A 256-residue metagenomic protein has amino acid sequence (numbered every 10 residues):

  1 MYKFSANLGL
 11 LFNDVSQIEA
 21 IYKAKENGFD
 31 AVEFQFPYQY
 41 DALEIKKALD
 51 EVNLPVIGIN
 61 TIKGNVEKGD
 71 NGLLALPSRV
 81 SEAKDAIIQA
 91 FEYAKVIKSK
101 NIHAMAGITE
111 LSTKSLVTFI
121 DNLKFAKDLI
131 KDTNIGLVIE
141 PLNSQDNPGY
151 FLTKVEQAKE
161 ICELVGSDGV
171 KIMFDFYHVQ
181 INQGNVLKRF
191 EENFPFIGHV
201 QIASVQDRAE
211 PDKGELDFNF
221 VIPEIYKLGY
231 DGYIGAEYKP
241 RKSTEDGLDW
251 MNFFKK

Functional and structural regions predicted by a protein language model:
M1-G28, Y38, K98-K100, L152-F174 (+1 more regions): Histidine-acidic metal/acid-base catalytic patches
M1-L8, G58-L73, A106-I108: N-terminal small/glycine-rich loop or linker at the start of catalytic domains across soluble metabolic enzymes
E33, G58-N60, H103, V138 (+2 more regions): Conserved beta-strand positions in the central sheet of alpha/beta enzyme cores
E33-V52, N60, A106-L111, D146 (+1 more regions): Glycine-rich, proline-tolerant flexible connector loops at the mouths of alpha/beta enzymes
A42-K47, L116, T244-G247: Metal-dependent catalytic neighborhoods of phosphoester/phosphodiester hydrolases
L73-K171: Active-site acidic/histidine proton-transfer and metal-coordination neighborhood in alpha/beta enzyme cores
